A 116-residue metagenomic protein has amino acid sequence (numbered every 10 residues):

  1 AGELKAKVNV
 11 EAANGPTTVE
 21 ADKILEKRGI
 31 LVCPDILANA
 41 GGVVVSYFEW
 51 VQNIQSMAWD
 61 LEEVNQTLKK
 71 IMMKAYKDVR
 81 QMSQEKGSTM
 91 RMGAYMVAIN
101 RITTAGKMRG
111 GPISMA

Functional and structural regions predicted by a protein language model:
G2-A116: Adenosine-phosphate binding glycine-rich loop
